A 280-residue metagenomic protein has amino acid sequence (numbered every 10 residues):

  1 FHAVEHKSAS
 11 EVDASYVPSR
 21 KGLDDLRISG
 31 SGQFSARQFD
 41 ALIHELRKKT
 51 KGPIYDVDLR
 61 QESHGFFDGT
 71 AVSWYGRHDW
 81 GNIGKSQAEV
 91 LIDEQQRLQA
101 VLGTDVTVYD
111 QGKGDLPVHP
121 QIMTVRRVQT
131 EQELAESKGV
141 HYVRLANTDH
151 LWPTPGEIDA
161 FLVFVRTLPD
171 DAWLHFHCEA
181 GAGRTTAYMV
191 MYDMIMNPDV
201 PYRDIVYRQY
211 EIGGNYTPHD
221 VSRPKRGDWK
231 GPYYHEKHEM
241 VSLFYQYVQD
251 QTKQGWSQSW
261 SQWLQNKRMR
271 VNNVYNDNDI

Functional and structural regions predicted by a protein language model:
F1-H175, A187-I280: Cys-dependent protein tyrosine phosphatase-like superfamily
G181: Conserved G/P- and acidic residue-centered "switch" motifs that form tight phosphate/ATP-binding loops in soluble
R184: Conserved lysine of the Walker
